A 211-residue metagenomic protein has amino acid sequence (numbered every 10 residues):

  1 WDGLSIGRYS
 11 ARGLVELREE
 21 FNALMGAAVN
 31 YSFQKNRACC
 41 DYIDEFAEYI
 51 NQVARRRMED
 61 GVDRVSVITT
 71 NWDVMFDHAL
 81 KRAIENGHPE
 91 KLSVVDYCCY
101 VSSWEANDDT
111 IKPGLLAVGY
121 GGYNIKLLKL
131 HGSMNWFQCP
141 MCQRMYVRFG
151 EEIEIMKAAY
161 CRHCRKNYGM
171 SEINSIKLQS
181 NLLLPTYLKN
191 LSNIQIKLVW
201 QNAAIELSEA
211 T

Functional and structural regions predicted by a protein language model:
W1-H78, E85-N86: Gly/serine-rich nucleotide phosphate-binding loop at the start of the catalytic core of nucleotide/ADP-ribose-handling
D2-A27, A158-L184, W200-N202: Short, compositionally biased "basic patch" segments
R37-D44, C98-D108, L115, K189-I194: Short linear motifs at secondary-structure transitions and domain/linker junctions
E48-Y49, R55, D108-T110, G114-G121 (+1 more regions): Mixed-charge, polar/low-complexity N-terminal
Q52-G61, S66-I68, L115-N124, L128-H131 (+2 more regions): A general structural signal for short secondary-structure junctions and capping/turn motifs
R55, V65, C161-C164, N190-T211: SIR2/sirtuin-family catalytic core signature
S66-R144: A broadly conserved sequence feature marking short terminus-proximal activation segments in nucleic acid-centric
D109, G122-N124, K129-L188, S192: Cys/His-rich short segments
